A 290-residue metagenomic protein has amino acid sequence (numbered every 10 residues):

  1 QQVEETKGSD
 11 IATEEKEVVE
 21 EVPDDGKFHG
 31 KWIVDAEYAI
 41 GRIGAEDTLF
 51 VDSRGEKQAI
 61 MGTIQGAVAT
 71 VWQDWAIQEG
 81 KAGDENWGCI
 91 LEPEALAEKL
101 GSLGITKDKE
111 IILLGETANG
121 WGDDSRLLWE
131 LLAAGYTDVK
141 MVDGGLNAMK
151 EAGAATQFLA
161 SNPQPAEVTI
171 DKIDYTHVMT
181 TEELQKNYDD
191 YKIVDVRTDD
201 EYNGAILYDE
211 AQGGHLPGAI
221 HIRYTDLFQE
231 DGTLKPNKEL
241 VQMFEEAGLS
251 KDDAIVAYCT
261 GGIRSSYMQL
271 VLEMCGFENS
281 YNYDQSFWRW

Functional and structural regions predicted by a protein language model:
V3-M61, L146-E210: Flexible, polar/low-complexity N-terminal or interdomain linker segments that lie immediately upstream of folded
P23-D25, I90-E183, R264-Y281, Q285-S286: Thiolate-centered catalytic microenvironments shared by cysteine-dependent enzyme domains
R42-A45, I60-I64, G104-K107, D124 (+3 more regions): Extracellular/periplasmic catalytic domains that process cell-envelope and extracellular macromolecules
T48-S102: N-terminal carbohydrate-binding/catalytic regions of secreted carbohydrate-active enzymes
G55-Q58, Q73-I77, T117-W121, L146-M149 (+4 more regions): Solvent-exposed loop/turn segments at secondary-structure junctions within structured extracellular/periplasmic domains
E79-K107, Y224-I255: Helix-loop module immediately N-terminal to the HCX5R catalytic loop in PTP-like cysteine phosphatase domains
I193-L216, I220-T233: A mid-sequence, solvent-exposed acidic-amphipathic segment
